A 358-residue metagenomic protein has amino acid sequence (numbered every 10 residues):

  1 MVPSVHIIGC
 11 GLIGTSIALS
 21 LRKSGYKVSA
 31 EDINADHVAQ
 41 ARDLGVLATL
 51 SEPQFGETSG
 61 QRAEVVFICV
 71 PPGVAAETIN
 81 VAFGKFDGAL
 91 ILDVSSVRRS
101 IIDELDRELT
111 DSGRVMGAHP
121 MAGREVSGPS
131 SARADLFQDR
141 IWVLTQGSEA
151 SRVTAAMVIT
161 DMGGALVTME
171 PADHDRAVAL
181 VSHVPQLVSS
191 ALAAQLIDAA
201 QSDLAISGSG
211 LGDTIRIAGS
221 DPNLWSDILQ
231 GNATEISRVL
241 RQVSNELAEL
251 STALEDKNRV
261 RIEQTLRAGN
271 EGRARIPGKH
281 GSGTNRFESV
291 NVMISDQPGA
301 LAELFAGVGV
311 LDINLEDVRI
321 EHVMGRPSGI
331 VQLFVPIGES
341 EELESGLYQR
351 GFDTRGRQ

Functional and structural regions predicted by a protein language model:
M1-P53, E57-G60, V65: NAD(P)+-binding Rossmann beta1-loop-alpha1 motif at the extreme N-terminus of oxidoreductases
V5, V28, L166, L315 (+1 more regions): Hydrophobic anchor at the start of a short beta-strand that flanks the dinucleotide cofactor-binding loop
A35-D36, S96, E149: Helix N-cap at the beta1-alpha1 junction of Rossmann-like dinucleotide-binding domains, i.e., the first residues
Q54-L92: Rossmann-like NAD(P)-binding element
T78-S130: Rossmann-like NAD(P)(H) cofactor-binding subdomain of soluble oxidoreductases
L136-G219: Internal alpha-helical scaffold of NAD(P)-dependent oxidoreductase catalytic cores
A200-N270, S289-V290, Q297: Interdomain hinge/lid region at the active-site interface of Rossmann-like NAD(P)-dependent oxidoreductases
G272-Q358: A conserved regulatory-domain signal marking ACT and ACT-like small-molecule sensing domains and adjacent regulatory
